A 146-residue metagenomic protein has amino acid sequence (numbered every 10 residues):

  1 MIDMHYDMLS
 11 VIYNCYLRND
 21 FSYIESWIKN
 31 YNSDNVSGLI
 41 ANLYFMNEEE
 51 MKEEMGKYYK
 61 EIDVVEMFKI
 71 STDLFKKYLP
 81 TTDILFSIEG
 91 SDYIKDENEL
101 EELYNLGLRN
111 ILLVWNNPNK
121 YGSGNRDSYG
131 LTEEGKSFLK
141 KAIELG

Functional and structural regions predicted by a protein language model:
M1-T132, S137: N-terminal hydrophobic targeting/anchoring segments and the immediately downstream early-domain regions of hydrolases
S137-G146: Substrate-binding cleft of carbohydrate-active enzyme catalytic domains
